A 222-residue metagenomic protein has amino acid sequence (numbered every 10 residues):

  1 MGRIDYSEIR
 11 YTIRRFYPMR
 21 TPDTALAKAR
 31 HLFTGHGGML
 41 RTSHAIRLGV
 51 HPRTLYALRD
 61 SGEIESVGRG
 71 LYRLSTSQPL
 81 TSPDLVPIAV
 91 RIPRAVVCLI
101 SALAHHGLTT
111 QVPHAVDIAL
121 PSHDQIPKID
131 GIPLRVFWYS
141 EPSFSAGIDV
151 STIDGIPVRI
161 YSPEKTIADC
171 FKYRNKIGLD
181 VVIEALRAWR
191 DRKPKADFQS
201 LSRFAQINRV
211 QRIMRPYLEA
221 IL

Functional and structural regions predicted by a protein language model:
M1-R20: Short, intrinsically disordered or compositionally biased N-terminal tails of bacterial proteins
R20, T24-K28, L32-L48, R59 (+2 more regions): Nucleic-acid-binding surface
G62: Glycine-centered, phosphate/nucleic-acid-interacting loop/turn motifs that mediate DNA/RNA or nucleotide
